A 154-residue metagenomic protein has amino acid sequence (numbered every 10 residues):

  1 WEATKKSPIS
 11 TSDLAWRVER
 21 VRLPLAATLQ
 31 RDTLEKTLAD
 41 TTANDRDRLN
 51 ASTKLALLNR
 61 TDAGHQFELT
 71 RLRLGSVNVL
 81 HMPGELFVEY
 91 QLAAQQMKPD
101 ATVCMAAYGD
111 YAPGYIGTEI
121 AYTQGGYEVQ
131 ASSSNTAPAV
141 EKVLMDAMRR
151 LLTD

Functional and structural regions predicted by a protein language model:
W1-D154: Non-catalytic substrate/cofactor recognition surfaces at enzyme active-site rims
